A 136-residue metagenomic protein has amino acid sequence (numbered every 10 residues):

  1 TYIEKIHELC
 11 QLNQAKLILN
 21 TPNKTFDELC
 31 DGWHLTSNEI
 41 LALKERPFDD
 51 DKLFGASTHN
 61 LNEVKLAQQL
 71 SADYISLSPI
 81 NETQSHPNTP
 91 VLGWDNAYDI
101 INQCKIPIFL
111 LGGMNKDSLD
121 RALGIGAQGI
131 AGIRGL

Functional and structural regions predicted by a protein language model:
Y2-L19, I40, R46-N60, N88-N115: Alpha-helix-loop-beta-strand connector modules within alpha/beta enzyme cores
K5-E8, F26-L29, P47, I80-E82: N-terminal start-of-chain detector that recognizes signal peptides and the immediate post-cleavage beginning
L17-D31, H59-S71, N102-L110, M114-G132 (+1 more regions): Catalytic cores of alpha/beta
E28-E39, F54-Y98, N102: Glycine/Thr-rich beta-alpha phosphate-binding loop at enzyme active sites
S37-R46, S76-N88, K116-L136: Glycine-rich phosphate-binding active-site loops on the catalytic face of alpha/beta enzymes
